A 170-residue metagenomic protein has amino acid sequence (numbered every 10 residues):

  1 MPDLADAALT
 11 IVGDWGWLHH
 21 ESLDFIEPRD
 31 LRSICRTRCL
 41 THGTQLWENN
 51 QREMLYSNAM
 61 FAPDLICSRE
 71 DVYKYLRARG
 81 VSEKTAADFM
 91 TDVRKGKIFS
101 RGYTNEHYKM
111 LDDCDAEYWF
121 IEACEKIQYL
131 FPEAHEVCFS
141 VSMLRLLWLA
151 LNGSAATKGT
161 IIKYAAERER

Functional and structural regions predicted by a protein language model:
M1-R170: Noncatalytic, beta-rich nucleic-acid-contacting surfaces in large DNA/RNA-processing enzymes
